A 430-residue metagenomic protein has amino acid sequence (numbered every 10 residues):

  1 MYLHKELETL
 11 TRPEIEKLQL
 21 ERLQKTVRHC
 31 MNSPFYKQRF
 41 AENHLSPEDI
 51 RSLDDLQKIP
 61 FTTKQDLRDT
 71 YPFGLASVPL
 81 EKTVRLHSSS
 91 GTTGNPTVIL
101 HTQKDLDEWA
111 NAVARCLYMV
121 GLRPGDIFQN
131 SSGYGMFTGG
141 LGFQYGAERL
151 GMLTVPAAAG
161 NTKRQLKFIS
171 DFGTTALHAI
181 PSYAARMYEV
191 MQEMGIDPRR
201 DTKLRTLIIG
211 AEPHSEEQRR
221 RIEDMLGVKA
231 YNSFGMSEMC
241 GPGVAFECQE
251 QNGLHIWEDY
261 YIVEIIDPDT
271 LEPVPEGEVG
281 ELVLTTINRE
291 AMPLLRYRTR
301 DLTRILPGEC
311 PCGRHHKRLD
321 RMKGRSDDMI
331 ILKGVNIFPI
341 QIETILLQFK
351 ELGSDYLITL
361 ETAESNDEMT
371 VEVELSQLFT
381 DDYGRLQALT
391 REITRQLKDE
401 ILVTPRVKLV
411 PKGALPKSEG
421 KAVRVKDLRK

Functional and structural regions predicted by a protein language model:
M1-S88, G94-N111, R115-M119, S365-V373 (+4 more regions): Nucleotide 5′-phosphate-binding alpha/beta core
H4-E6, K58-Y231, G243-G253, E361 (+3 more regions): Active-site phosphate/ATP/adenylate-binding loop shared across adenylate-forming ligases
E21, F172, T202, Y297 (+1 more regions): Structured loop/turn residues at beta-strand edges in well-structured enzyme cores
T162-R164, E238-M239, G413-K417: A short acidic, often aromatic-flanked loop/helix-cap motif at beta-alpha or helix-coil junctions that lines enzyme
L177, N288-I401, G420: AMP-binding/adenylate-forming catalytic core of the ANL superfamily
R199-R200, H255, R321-R325: Short, flexible turn/loop "capping" segments at secondary-structure junctions
R205, H214-E309: Conserved AMP-binding/adenylate-forming
